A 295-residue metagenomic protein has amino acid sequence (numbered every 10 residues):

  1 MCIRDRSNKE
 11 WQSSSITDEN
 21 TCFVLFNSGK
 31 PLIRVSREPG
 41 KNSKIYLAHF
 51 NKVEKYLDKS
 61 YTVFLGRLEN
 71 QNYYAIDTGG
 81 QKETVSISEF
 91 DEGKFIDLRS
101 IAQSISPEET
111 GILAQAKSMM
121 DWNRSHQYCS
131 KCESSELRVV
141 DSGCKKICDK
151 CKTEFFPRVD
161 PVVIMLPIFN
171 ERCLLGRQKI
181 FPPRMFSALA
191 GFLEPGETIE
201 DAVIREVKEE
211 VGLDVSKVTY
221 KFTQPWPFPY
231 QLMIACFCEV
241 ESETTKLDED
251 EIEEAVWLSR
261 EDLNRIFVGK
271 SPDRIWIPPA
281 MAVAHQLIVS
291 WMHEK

Functional and structural regions predicted by a protein language model:
R4-H126, L137, P182-F186, D248-K295: Nudix hydrolase/Nudix homology domain
R67-N70, F169-E171, S242: Short acidic-glycine loop/turn motifs at beta-strand connectors
A114-L166: Cys/His-rich short segments
L137-D141, G212-K221: Short, well-structured beta-strand/strand-turn elements
K145-S187, D214-V215: N-terminal strand-loop-strand
L189, V203, V207: Hydrophobic alpha-helical positions that pack around
E197: Surface-exposed, charge/polar-rich loops and edge strands
Q224-L247: Active-site-adjacent beta-strand/loop module that shapes the phosphate/pyrophosphate-binding cleft
